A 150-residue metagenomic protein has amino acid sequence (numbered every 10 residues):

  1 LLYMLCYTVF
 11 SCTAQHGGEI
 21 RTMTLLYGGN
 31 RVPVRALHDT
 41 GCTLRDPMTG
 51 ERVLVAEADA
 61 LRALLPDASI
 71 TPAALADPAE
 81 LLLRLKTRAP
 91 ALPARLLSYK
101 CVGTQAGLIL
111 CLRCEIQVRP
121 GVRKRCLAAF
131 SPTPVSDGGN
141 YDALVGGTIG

Functional and structural regions predicted by a protein language model:
L1-P47, R52-V55, R62: Canonical alpha-helical transmembrane segment with a positive-inside/aromatic-interface signature
M23-L26, N30-T40, A73-G150: Aspartyl protease catalytic core from the pepsin/retropepsin fold
P47, A56-A58, L64, V102-Q105 (+1 more regions): Surface-exposed loop/turn and secondary-structure junction residues enriched for glycine/proline
P47-G50, L64-P66, T71, G138-N140: Generic marker of "main functional regions" within proteins
V55-L81: Long, charge-rich C-terminal accessory regions
